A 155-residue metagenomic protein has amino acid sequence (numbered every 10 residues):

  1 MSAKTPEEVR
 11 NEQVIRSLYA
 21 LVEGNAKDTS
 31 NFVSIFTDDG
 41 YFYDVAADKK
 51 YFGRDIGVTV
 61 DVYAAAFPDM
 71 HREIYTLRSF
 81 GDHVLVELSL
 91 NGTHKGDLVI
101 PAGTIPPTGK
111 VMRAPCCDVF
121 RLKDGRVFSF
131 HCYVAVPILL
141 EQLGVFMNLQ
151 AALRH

Functional and structural regions predicted by a protein language model:
M1-D38, A151-H155: Short, low-complexity N-terminal intrinsically disordered segments enriched in polar/charged residues
T5-P6, I105, L140-V145: A short acidic/glycine-rich loop-to-helix N-cap element
N11, T29-G96: A solvent-exposed, acidic/Ser-Thr-rich amphipathic alpha-helical stretch
H71-R72, M112-C117: Short, surface-exposed coil-to-beta transition loops
G96-T108: Short, surface-exposed loop/helix-turn segments at secondary-structure junctions that function as lids/hinges flanking
P115-A135: A contiguous, mid-protein "functional segment" used to position or interact with cofactors/ions or partner subunits
F128-H155: Low-complexity, intrinsically disordered terminal/linker segments enriched in charged and Gly/Pro repeats
